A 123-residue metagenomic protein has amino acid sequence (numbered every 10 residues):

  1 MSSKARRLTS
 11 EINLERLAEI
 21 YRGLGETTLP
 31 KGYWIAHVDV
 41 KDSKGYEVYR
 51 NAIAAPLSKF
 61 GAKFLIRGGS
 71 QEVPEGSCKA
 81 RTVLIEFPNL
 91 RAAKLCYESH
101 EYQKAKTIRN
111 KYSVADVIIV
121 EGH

Functional and structural regions predicted by a protein language model:
S2-S3, S10: Serine residues within intrinsically disordered or low-complexity segments
A5-R6, G23: Compositionally biased, low-complexity segments
R6-R7, L14: Low-complexity, intrinsically disordered segments with a bias for serine/threonine
R7-L8, T107: Hydrophobic transmembrane signal anchors and adjacent membrane-proximal interface regions, especially in viral
I12-R81, F87-E98, E121-H123: Short S/T/G/P-rich N-terminal loop/turn motif that feeds into the first structured element of a domain
K94-C96, Y102-I118: C-terminal structural segments of small proteins and small subunits
